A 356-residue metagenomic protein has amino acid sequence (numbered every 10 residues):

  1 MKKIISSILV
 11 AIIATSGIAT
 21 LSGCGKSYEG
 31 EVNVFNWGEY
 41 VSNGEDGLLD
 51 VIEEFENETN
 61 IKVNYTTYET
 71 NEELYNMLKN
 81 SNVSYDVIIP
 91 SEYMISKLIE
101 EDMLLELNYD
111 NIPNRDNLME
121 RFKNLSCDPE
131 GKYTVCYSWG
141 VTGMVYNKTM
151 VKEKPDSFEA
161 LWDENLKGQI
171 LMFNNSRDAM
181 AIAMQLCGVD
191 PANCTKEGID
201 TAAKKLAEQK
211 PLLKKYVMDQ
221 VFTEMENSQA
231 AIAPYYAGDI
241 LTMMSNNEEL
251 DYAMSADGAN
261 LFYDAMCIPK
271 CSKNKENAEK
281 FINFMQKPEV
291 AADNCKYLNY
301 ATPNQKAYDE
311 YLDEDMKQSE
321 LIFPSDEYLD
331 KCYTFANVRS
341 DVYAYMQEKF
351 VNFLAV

Functional and structural regions predicted by a protein language model:
M1-V32, V356: Short, low-complexity disordered leader/linker segments with a strong preference for bacterial N-terminal type II
G25-K97, T223: Early extracytoplasmic/lumenal segment of secretory-pathway proteins
E92-W139, K152-A160: Hinge/lid segment of periplasmic solute-binding proteins
L105-D116, T134, E248-N260, P269-S272: Short beta-strand->loop
G143-M150, Q185-G188, F262-K275, F284-M285 (+1 more regions): A bilobed periplasmic-binding-protein/Venus flytrap-type ligand-binding module shared by bacterial periplasmic
M172-N175, A179, A183, P191-S255: Ligand-binding pocket segment of bilobal, Venus flytrap-like solute-binding proteins
P269-D330: Mature extracytoplasmic/periplasmic domains
D326-V356: Conserved C-terminal helix/tail region of periplasmic/extracytoplasmic solute-binding proteins
